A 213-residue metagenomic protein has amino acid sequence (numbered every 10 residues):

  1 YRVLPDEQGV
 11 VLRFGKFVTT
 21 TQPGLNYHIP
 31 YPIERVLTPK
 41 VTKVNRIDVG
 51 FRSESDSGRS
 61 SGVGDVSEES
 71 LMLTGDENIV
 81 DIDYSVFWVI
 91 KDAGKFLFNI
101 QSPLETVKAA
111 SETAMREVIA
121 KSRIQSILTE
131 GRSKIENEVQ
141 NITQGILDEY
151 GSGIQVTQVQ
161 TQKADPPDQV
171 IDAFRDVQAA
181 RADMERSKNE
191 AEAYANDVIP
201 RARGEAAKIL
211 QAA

Functional and structural regions predicted by a protein language model:
Y1-V11: Aromatic-capped interface at the extracytoplasmic side of an N-terminal signal-anchor transmembrane helix
E7, H28, V44-R46, I79-S85 (+1 more regions): Broad gene-expression machinery/nucleic-acid interaction feature
L12-L71, T106: Extracytoplasmic
P30, Q101-E105, R181: Short, conserved loop/turn and helix-capping segments at secondary-structure boundaries that abut family-defining
V66-I90, G94, N99, P103 (+1 more regions): Amphipathic, coiled-coil-like alpha-helical scaffolding segments used for oligomerization/assembly
P166-A213: Long, charge-rich amphipathic alpha-helical coiled-coil "stalk/tentacle" segments that mediate oligomerization
